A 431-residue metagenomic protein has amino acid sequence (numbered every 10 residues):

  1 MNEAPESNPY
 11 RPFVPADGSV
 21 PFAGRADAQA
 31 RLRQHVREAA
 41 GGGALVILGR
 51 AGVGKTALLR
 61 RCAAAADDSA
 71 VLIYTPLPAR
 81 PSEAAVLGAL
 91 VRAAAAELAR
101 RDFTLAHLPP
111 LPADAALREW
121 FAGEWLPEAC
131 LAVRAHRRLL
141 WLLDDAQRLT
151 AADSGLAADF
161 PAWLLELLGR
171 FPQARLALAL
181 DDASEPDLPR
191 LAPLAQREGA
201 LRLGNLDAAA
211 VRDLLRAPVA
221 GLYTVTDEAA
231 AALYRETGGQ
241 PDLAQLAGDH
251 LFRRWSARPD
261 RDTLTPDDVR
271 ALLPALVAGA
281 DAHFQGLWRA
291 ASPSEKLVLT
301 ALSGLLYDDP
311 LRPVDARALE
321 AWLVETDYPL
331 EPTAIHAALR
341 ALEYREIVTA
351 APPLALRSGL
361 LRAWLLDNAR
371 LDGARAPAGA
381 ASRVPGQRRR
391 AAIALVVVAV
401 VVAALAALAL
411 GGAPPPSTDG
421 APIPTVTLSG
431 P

Functional and structural regions predicted by a protein language model:
M1-L45, R138: A short, basic N-terminal segment
G41-R60: Walker A/P-loop nucleotide-binding motif
L45-V46, A66-P81: Conserved catalytic segments around the Walker B and adjacent sensor/switch elements of P-loop NTPase domains
V71-L72, P81-H107: Conserved NTP-binding/hydrolysis module of P-loop NTPases
A116-A183, P189-P193: Conserved Walker B catalytic segment
S184-R235, S256-R261, Y328: Helix-loop-helix "sensor" segment of P-loop NTPases
L243-R345, A351-L354: Winged-helix-like regulatory helical subdomains adjacent to P-loop NTPase cores
L361-G386: Short, amphipathic alpha-helical interaction segments positioned at domain boundaries
